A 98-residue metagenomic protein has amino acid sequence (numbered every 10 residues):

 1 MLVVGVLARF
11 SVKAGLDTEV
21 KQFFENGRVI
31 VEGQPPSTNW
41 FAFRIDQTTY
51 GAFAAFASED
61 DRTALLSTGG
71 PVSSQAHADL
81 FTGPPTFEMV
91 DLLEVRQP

Functional and structural regions predicted by a protein language model:
M1-G5, R9, T38-G51, S74-P98: Glycine-rich beta-strand-turn "strand-cap" elements at beta-sheet edges
S11-Q22: Short, surface-exposed ligand-recognition loops at beta-strand->loop->(often short) alpha-helix junctions that present
K13-G15, I45, A57-E59: Short coil/turn motifs at secondary-structure junctions
L16-T18, D60-R62, V95: Residue-level signal for secondary-structure boundary sites
N26-N39, A55-M89: An amphipathic, aromatic/His-enriched active-site/gating alpha helix that lines ligand/cofactor pockets
